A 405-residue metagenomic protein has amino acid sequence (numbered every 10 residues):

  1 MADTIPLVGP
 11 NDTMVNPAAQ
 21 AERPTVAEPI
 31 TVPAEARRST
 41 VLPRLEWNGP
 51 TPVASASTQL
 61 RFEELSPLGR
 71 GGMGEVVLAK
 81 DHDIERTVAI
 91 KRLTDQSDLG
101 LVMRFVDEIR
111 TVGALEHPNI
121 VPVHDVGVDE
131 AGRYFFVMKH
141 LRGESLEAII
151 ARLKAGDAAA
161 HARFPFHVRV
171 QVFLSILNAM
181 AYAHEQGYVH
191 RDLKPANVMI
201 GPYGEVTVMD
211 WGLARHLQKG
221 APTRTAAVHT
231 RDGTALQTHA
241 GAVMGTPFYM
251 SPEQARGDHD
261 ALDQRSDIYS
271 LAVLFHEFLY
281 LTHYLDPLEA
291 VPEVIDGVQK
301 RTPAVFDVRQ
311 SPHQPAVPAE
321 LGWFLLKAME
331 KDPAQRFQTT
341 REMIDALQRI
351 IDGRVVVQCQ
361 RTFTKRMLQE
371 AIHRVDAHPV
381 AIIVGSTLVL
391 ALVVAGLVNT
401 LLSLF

Functional and structural regions predicted by a protein language model:
M1-D3, A34, Q360-F405: C-terminal or otherwise distal, non-catalytic regulatory regions appended to signaling enzyme catalytic cores
M1-T40: Intrinsically disordered, low-complexity regulatory segments that flank or precede the catalytic domain of eukaryotic
D3-P6, D12, R38-A304, Q310: Conserved ATP-binding/catalytic core of the eukaryotic-like protein kinase fold, especially serine/threonine kinases
P315-M329: Conserved C-terminal C-lobe helix
D332-P333: Short helix/strand-capping hinge loops at secondary-structure junctions that flank key functional elements
R336: Conserved HRD-motif arginine in the catalytic loop of eukaryotic-like protein kinases
G353-R361: Regulatory extensions flanking the kinase catalytic core
